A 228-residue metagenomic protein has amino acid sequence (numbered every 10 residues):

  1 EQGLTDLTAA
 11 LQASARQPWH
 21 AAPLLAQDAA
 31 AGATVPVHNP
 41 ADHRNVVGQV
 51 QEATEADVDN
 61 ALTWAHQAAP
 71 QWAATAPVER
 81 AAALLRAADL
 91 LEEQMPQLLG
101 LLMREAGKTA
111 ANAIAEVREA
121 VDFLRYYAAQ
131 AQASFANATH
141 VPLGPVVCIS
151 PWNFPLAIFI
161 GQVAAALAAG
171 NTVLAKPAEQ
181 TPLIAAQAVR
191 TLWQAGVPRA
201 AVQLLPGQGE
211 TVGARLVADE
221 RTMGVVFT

Functional and structural regions predicted by a protein language model:
E1-T63, Q67, A74-L90, G100 (+1 more regions): Terminal low-complexity tails and localization/encapsulation signals of metabolic enzymes
A69-W72, E105: Secondary-structure edge/capping motif, primarily at the C-terminal ends of alpha-helices and the immediately following
L90-L91, V173: Short leucine-rich amphipathic alpha-helices used at interfaces
M95-L98: Extended amphipathic alpha-helical scaffold segments
M103, G107-A110, R125, A129-T228: Rossmann-like NAD(P) dinucleotide-binding subdomain of oxidoreductase/dehydrogenase enzymes
